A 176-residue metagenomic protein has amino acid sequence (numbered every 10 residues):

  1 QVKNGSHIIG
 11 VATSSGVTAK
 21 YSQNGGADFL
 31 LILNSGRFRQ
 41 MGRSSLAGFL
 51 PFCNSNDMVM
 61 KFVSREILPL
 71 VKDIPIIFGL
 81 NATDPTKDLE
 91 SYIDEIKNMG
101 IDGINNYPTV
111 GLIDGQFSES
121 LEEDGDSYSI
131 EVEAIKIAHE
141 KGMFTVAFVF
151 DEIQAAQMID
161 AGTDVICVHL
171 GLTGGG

Functional and structural regions predicted by a protein language model:
Q1-G176: Alpha/beta enzyme core
